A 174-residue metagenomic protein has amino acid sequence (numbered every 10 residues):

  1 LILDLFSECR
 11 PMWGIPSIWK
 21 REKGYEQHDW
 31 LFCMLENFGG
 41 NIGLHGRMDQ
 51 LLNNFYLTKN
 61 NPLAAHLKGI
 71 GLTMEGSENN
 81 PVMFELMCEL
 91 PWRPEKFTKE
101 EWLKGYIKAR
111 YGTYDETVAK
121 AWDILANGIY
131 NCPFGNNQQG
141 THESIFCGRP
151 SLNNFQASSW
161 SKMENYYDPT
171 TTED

Functional and structural regions predicted by a protein language model:
L1-A126, N131-T172: Catalytic-core regions of glycoside hydrolase
